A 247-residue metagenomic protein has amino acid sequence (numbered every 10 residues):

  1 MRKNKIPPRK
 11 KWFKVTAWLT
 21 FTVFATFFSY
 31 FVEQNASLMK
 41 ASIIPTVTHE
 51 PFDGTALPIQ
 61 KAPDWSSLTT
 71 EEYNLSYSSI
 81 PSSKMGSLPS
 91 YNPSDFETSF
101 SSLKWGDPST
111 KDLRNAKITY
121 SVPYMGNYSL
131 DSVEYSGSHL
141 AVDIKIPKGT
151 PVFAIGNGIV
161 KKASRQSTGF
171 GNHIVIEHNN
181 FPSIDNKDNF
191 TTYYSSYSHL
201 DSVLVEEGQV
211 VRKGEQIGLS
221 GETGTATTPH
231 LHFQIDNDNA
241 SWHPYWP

Functional and structural regions predicted by a protein language model:
M1-W12: N-terminal Lys/Arg-rich, disordered targeting/topogenic segments
K14-F31: Hydrophobic membrane-insertion alpha-helices, especially the h-region of bacterial N-terminal signal peptides
F27-A41: Membrane-interface motif at the C-terminal end of an N-terminal transmembrane signal
S37-N172, F181-D185, K213, E222: Surface-exposed, glycine-biased beta-strand/turn segments
A154-L204, P229-Q234: Zn2+-dependent peptidoglycan hydrolase active-site motif and core
P182-N186, E206, R212, Q234-P247: Acidic, glycine-rich catalytic/binding loops that coordinate metals and/or anionic ligands
S220-Q234, D238: Active-site loop architecture of trypsin-fold serine endopeptidases
